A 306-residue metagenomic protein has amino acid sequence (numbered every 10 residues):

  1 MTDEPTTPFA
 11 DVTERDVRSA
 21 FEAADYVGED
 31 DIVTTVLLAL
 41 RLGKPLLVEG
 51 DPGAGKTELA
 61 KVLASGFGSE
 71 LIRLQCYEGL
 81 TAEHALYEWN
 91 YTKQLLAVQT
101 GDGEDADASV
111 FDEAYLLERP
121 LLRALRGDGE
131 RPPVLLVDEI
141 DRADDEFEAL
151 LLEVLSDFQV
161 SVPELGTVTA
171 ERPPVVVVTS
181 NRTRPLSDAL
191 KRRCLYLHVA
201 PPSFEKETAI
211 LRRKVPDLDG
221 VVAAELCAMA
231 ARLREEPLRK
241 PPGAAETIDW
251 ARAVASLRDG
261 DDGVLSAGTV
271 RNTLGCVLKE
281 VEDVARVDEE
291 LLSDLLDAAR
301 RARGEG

Functional and structural regions predicted by a protein language model:
M1-G306: C-terminal regulatory/interaction module of P-loop NTP-utilizing enzymes
